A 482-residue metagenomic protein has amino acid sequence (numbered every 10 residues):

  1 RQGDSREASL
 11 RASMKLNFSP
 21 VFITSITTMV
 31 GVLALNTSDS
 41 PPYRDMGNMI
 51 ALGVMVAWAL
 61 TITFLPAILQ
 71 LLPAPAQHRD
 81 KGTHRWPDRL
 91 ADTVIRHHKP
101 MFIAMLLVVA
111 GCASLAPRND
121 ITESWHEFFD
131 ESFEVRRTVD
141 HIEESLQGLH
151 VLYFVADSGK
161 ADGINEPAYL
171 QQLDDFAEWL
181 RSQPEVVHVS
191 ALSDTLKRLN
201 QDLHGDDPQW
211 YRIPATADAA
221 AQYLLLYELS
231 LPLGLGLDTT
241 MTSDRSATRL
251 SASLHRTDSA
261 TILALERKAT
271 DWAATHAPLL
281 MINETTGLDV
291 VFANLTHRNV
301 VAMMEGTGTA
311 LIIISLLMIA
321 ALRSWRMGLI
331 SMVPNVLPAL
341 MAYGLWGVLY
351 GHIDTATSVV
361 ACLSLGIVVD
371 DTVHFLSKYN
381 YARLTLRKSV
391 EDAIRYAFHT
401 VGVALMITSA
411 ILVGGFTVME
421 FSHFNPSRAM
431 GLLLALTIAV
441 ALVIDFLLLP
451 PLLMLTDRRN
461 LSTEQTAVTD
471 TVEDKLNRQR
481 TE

Functional and structural regions predicted by a protein language model:
R1, V30, A356, V369-N380 (+1 more regions): Membrane-embedded alpha-helices of multi-pass transport/permease systems
Q2-I26, R383-A410: Helix-loop junctions and hydrophobic alpha-helical segments within the transmembrane domains of large membrane
G3, E7, A76-W86, M281-T285 (+1 more regions): Short, membrane-interfacial amphipathic segments enriched in basic
L10-F22, Y43-G47, A51, P87-R96 (+9 more regions): Alpha-helical membrane-interface segments at transmembrane helix boundaries
F22-L65, L69-Q70, S315-I319, M341-H352 (+3 more regions): Hydrophobic, glycine/alanine-rich multi-pass transmembrane helices and their short helix-loop junctions in large
L65-M101: Cytosolic-side transmembrane helix boundary signature
H98-A356, M454, R458-E482: Extracytoplasmic
A356-L365: The feature identifies polytopic integral membrane transport proteins across all domains of life
